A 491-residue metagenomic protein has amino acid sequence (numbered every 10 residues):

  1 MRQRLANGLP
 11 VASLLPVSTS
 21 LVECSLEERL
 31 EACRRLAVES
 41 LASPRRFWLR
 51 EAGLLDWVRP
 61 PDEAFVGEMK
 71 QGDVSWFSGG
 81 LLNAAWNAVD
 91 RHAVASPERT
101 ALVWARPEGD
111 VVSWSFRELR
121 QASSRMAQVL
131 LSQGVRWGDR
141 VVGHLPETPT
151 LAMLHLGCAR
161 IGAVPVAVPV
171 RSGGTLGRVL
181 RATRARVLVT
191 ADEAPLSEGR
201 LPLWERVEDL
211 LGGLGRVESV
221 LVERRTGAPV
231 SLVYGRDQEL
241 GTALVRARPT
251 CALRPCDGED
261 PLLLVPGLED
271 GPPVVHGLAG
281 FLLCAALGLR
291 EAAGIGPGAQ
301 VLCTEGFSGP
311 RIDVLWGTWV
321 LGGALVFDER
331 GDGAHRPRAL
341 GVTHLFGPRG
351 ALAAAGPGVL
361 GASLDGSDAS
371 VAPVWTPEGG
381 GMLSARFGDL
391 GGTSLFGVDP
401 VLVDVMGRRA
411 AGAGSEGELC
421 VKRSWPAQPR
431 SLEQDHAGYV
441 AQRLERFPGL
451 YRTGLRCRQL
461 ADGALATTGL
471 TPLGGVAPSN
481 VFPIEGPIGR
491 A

Functional and structural regions predicted by a protein language model:
L21-S25, F65-V66, A88-S115, G227-S231 (+1 more regions): AMP-dependent adenylate-forming
A85, L102-H155, S172-G177, R236-V245 (+2 more regions): Conserved AMP-binding/adenylate-forming core of the ANL superfamily
E98-T100, L221-V222, G227-G271, H276-A286 (+3 more regions): Conserved pre-ATP/AMP-binding loop-to-beta segment of ANL
A127, R140, P146-V170, T183-V187 (+4 more regions): A short helix-loop-beta submotif of the ANL/AMP-binding
L156, R160-G241, D332-A355, P487-R490: Structural core segment of the AMP-binding/adenylate-forming
V164, G280-Q300, F307-H344, A385-G388: Conserved AMP-binding/adenylation subdomain of ANL enzymes
L232-Y234, Q238-L244, V320-G323, P337-L390 (+3 more regions): Gly/Ser/Thr-rich phosphate-binding loop
C420-G489: Conserved ATP-binding/catalytic segment of the ANL
